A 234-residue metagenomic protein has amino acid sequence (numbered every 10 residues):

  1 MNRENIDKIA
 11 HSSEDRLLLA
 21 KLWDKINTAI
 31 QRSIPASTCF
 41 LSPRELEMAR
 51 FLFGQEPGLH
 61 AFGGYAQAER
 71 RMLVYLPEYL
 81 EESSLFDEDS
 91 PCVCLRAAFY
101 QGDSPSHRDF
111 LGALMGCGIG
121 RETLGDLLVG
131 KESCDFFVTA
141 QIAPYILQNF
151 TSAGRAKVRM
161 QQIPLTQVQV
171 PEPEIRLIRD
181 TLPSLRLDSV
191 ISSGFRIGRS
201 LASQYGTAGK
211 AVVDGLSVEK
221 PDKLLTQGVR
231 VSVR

Functional and structural regions predicted by a protein language model:
M1-G194, R230: Ferredoxin-like alpha/beta domains used as RNA- or RNAP-binding modules
I178-Q227: A basic, amphipathic helix-loop patch mediating RNA/tRNA/ribosome contacts
